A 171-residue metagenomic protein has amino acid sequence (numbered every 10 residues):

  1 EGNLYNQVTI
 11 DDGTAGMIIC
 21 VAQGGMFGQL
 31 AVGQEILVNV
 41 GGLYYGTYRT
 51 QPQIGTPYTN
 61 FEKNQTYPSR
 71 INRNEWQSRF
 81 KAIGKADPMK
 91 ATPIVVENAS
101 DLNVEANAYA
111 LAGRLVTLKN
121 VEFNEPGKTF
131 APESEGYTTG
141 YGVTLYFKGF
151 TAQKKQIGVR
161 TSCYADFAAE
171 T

Functional and structural regions predicted by a protein language model:
E1-T171: OB-fold nucleic-acid-binding modules
